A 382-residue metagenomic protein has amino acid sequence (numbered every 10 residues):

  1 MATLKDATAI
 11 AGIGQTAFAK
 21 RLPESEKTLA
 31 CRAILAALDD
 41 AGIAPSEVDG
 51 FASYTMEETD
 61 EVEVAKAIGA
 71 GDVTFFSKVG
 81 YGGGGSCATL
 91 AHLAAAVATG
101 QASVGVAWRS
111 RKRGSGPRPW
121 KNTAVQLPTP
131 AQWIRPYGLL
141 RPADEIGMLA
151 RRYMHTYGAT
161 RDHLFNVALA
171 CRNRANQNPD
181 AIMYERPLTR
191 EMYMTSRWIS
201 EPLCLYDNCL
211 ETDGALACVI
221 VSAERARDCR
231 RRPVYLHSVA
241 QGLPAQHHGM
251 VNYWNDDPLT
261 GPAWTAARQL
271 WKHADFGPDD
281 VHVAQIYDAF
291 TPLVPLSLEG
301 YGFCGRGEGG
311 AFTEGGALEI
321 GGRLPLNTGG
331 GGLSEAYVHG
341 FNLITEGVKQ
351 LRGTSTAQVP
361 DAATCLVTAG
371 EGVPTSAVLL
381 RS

Functional and structural regions predicted by a protein language model:
M1-E24, A131, F165-N166, W198-T265 (+6 more regions): Condensing-enzyme catalytic core mediating Claisen C-C bond formation in acyl metabolism
M1-G84, L149, Y153-T160, I182-M183 (+5 more regions): Conserved active-site "lid/cap" helical segment
A2-K5, Y54-W108, K112-E145, Y184-L210 (+3 more regions): Conserved catalytic cysteine-centered active-site region of acyl-thioester-dependent Claisen-condensing enzymes
P45-Y54, F75-S77, G105-S110, D162-A170 (+5 more regions): Beta-strand segments within the central parallel beta-sheet cores of soluble alpha/beta enzyme folds
E58-A67, H248-N252, D288-A311, P374-L380: Short glycine/threonine-rich loop-to-helix capping motif typified by GTGT followed within a few residues by an Asp-Pro
Y81-R111, A143-Q177, C218-E224, S334-S355: Active-site-proximal alpha-helical scaffold in enzymes
D256-T291, G300, G332-A336: Extended C-terminal subregions enriched in glycine
G329-G340, Q350-S382: Structural signal for terminal/edge beta-strands and the immediately following C-terminal loop/tail that closes
